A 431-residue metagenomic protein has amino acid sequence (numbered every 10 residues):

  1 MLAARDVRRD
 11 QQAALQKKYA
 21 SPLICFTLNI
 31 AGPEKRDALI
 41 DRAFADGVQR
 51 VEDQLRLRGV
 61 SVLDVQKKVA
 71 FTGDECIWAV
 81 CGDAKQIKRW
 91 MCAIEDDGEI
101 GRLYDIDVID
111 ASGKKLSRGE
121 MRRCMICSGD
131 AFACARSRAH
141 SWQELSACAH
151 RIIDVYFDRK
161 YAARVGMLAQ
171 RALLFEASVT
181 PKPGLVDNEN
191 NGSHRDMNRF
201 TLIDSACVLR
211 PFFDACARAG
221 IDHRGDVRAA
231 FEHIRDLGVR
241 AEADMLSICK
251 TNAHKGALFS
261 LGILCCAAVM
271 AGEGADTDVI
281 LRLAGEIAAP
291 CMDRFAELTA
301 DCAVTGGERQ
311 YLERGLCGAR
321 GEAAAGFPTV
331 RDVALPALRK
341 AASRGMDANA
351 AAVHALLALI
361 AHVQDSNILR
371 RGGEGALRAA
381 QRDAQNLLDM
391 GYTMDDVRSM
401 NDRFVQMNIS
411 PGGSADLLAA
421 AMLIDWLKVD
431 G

Functional and structural regions predicted by a protein language model:
M1-Q54, V69, R89-D158: Long, contiguous binding/interaction regions
L23-G82, N198-G220: Short, well-structured hydrophobic secondary-structure segments
D37, A84-M91, A275-I280: Short, conserved charged micro-motifs
L63-Q66, F231-R235, L246-L258: Short, flexible active-site-proximal loops enriched in glycine and acidic residues
H140, E144, M400-G431: C-terminal structured interaction module
R151-R224, R228-R235, A268-D402, G431: Phosphate-rich cofactor/ligand-interacting catalytic cores and adjacent structured alpha/beta frameworks
H233-K250, T393-Q406, D425-K428: Short, hydrophobic/aliphatic alpha-helical segments
C249-V269, N408-M422: Conserved phosphate/anionic-ligand binding catalytic regions in large, soluble enzymes, centered on
